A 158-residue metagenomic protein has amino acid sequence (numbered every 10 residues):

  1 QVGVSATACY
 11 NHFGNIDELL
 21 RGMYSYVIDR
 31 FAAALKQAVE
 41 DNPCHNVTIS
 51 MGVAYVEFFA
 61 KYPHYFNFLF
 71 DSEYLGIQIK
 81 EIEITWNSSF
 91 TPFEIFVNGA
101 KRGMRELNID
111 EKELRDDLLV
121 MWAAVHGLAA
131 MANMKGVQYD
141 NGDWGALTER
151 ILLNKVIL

Functional and structural regions predicted by a protein language model:
Q1, E18-A38, S50, A54-E57 (+5 more regions): Alpha-helical structural segments
Q1-E18: Helix-turn-helix
D17, R21, S25, H45-I49 (+5 more regions): Short, structured helix-loop boundary elements
R30-D41, A124-M131: Solvent-exposed, amphipathic alpha-helical segments
H45-H64, R115, L119, L153: Amphipathic alpha-helical segments that line or abut small-molecule/effector binding pockets and mediate allosteric
K61, N98, R102, M121-D140 (+1 more regions): Amphipathic C-terminal alpha-helical segment
K61-K80, A130-Q138: Amphipathic alpha-helical segments used for helix-helix packing
K80-R105, R115-L119, A146-I157: Amphipathic alpha-helical packing segments from all-alpha helical-bundle domains
